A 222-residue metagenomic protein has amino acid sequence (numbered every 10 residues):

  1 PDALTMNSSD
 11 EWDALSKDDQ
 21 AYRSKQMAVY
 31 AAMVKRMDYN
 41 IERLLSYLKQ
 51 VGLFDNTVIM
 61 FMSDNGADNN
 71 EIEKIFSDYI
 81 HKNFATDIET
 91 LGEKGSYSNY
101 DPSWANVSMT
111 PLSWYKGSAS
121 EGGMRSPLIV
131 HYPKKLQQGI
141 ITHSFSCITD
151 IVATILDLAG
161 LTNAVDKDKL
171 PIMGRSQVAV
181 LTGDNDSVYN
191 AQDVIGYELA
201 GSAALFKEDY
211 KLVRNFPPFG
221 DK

Functional and structural regions predicted by a protein language model:
P1-L15, N69-S126, P217: Core domains of carbohydrate- and sulfate-ester-processing enzymes
P1-M37, N56: Anion-binding catalytic surfaces of enzymes that hydrolyze or transfer phosphate/sulfate esters
A31-V34, D38-L45, K49, V152-L156 (+2 more regions): Non-transmembrane alpha-helical segments in soluble domains of secreted/periplasmic/extracellular proteins
R36-E73: Metal-dependent active-site segment of extracytoplasmic phospho-/sulfohydrolases and closely related
G66-K74, D184-A191: Secretory-pathway/luminal and periplasmic proteins that interact with or process carbohydrate-rich
K94-G123, K135-I140, S144, T149-K222: C-terminal cap/loop subdomain of S1 sulfatases and analogous C-terminal strand-loop tails that border
I129-H131: Short beta-strand-to-turn element immediately C-terminal to the catalytic PLP-Schiff-base lysine in fold type I
